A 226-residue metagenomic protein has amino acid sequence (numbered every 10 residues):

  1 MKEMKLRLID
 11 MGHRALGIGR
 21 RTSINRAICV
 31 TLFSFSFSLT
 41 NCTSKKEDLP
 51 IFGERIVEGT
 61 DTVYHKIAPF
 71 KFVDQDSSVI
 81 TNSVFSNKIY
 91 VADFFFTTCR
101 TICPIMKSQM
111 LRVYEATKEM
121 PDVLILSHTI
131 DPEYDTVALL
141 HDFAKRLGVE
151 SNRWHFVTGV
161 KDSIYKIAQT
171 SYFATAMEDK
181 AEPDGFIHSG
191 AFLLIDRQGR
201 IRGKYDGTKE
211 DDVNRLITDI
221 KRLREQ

Functional and structural regions predicted by a protein language model:
M1-L8, G12, I18, S23-P69 (+2 more regions): N-terminal targeting signals for export/organelle localization
I67-A68, Y90, S189-A191: Short loop/turn microsegments at loop-to-beta-strand junctions
I80-T81, R202: Generic structural signal for well-ordered beta-strand positions
N82-M110, L126: Short active-site neighborhood of thiol/selenol oxidoreductases, capturing the structured segment around
D122-D135, N152-D162: Thiol-based oxidoreductase modules, predominantly thioredoxin-like and allied folds used for disulfide exchange
H141-S189: Short, internal strand/loop/helix patches that form the active-site neighborhood or redox-interaction surface
E178-Q226: Thiol-/selenol-based redox modules, centered on thioredoxin-like and closely related oxidoreductase domains
